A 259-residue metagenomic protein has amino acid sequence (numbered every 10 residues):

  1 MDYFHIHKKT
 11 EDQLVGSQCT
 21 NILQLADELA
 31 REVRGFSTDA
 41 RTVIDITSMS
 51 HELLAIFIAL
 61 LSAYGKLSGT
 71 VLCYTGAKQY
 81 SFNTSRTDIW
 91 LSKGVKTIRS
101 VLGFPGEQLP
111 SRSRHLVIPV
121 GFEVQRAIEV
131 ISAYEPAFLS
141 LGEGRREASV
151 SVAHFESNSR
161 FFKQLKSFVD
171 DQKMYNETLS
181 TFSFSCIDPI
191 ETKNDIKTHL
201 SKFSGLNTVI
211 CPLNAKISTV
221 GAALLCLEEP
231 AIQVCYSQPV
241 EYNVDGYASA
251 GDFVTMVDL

Functional and structural regions predicted by a protein language model:
M1-T42, M49-L259: Long, low-complexity, Lys/Arg-enriched
